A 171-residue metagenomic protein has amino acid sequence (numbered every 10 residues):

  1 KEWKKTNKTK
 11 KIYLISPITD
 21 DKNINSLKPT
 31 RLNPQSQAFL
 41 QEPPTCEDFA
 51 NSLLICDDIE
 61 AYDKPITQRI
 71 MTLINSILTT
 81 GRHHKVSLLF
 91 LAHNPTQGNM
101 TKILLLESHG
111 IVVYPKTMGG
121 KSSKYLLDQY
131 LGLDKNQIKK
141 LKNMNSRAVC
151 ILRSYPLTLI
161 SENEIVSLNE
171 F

Functional and structural regions predicted by a protein language model:
K1-T6, P17-D21, R31-L133: Conserved P-loop NTPase motor cores
K11-P17: Conserved RecA-like ASCE P-loop NTPase motor core of nucleic-acid helicases/translocases
Y13, S87-L89, V149: A structural signal for isolated positions on well-ordered beta-strands in alpha/beta enzyme cores
I24-K28: P-loop NTPase switch/communication element
M144-F171: Conserved P-loop NTPase motor module
